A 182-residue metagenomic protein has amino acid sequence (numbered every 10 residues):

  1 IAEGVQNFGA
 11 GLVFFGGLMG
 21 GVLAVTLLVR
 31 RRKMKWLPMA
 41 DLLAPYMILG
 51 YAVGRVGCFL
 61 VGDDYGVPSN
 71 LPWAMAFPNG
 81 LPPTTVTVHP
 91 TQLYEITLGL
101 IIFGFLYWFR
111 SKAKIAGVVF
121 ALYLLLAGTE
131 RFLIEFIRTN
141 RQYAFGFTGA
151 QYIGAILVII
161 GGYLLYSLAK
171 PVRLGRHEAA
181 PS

Functional and structural regions predicted by a protein language model:
I1-S182: A feature for loop-to-transmembrane-helix boundaries and adjacent hydrophobic helices in multi-pass integral membrane
